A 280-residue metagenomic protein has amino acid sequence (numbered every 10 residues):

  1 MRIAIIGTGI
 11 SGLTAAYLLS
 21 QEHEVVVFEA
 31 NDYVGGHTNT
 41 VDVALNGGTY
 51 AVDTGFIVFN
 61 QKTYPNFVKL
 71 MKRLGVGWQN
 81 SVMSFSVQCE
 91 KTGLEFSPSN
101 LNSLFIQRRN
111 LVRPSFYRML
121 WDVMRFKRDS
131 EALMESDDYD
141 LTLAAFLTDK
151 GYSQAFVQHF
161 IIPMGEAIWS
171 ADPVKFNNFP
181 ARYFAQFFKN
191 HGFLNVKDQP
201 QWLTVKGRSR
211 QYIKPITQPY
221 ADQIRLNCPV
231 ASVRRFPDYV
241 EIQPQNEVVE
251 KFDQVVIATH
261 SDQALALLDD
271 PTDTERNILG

Functional and structural regions predicted by a protein language model:
R2-V27: N-terminal Rossmann-like FAD-binding beta1-loop-alpha1 element of flavoenzymes
S11, Y33, D262: Conserved Rossmann-like nucleotide-cofactor binding loop
S20-A44: Glycine-rich FAD pyrophosphate-binding loop
V41-F67: N-terminal glycine-rich dinucleotide-binding loop that anchors FAD/FMN and/or NAD(P) in oxidoreductases
G47, K91-G93, Q245-E247: Glycine-centered tight beta-turn/hairpin loop motif at sheet-sheet or coil-to-beta transitions
Q61-A181, A185: Mobile amphipathic helical/loop "lid" adjacent to a hydrophobic cofactor/ligand pocket
A185-P244: Helical element adjacent to the flavin cofactor pocket in flavoenzyme catalytic cores
P229, R235-D238, I242-G280: Central helical "cap/lid" subdomain
